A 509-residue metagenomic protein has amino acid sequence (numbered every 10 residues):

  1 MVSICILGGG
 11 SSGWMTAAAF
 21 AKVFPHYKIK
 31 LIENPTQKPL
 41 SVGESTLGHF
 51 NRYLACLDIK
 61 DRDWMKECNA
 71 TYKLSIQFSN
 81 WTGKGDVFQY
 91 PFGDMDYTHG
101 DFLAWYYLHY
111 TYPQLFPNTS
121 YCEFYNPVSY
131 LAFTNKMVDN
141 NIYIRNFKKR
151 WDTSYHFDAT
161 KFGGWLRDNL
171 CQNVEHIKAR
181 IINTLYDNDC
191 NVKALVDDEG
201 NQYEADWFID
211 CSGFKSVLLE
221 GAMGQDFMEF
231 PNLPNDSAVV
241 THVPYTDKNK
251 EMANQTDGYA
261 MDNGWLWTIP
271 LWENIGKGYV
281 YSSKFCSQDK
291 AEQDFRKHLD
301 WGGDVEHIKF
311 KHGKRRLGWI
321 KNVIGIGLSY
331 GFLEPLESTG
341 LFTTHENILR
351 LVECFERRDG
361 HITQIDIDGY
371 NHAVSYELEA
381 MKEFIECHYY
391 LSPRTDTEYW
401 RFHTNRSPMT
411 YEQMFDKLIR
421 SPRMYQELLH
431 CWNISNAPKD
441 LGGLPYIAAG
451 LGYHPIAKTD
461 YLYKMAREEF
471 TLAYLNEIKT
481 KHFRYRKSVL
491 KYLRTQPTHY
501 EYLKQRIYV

Functional and structural regions predicted by a protein language model:
V2-Y27: N-terminal Rossmann-like FAD-binding beta1-loop-alpha1 element of flavoenzymes
A21-V42: Glycine-rich FAD pyrophosphate-binding loop
V42-F133: Dinucleotide-binding Rossmann-like beta1-alpha1 core, especially the glycine-rich loop that anchors the ADP
R145-A291, I348: Predominantly flavin-linked oxidoreductase catalytic cores and closely associated redox partners
A260-K311, G331-T343, G360: Conserved FAD/dinucleotide-binding core of flavoprotein oxidoreductases
W319-L336: Short FAD-binding loop at a beta-strand-to-alpha-helix junction that anchors the flavin cofactor in diverse
T339-V352, T363: Contiguous mid-protein beta-loop-alpha structural module that forms a pocket-lining wall or clamp of enzyme active
E353-V509: Long, low-complexity C-terminal extensions of enzymes
